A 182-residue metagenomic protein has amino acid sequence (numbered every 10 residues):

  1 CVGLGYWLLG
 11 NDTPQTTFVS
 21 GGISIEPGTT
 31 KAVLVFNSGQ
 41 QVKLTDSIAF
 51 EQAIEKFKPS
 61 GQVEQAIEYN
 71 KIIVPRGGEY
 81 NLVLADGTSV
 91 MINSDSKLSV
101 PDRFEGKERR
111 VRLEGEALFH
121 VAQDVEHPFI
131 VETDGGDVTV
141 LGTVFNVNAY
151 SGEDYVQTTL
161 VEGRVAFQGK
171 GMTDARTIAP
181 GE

Functional and structural regions predicted by a protein language model:
C1-Y155, A166-E182: Short acidic/polar, Gly/Pro-enriched loop/turn segments located at secondary-structure boundaries
